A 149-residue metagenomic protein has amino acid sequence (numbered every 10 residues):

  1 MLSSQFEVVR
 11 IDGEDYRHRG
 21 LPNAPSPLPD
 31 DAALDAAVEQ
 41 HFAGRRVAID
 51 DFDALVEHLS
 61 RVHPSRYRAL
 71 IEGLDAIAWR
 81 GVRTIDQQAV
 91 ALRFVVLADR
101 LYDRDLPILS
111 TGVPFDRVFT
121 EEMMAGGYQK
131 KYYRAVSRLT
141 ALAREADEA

Functional and structural regions predicted by a protein language model:
M1-V47: Interdomain motor-coupling "hinge/lid" segment immediately C-terminal to the ATP-binding subdomain of NTP-driven enzymes
L2-E7, G73-D75, R104-L106: Short glycine-/polar-rich loops that comprise or flank the Walker A/P-loop and associated switch/sensor motifs
Q5, L70, R138, L142: Residues that form generic nucleotide/phosphate-binding pockets
D15, V56, A146: Residue-level detector of flexible, active-site-proximal loop/helix-junction positions within diverse enzyme catalytic
P22-P27, L55, T120-M124: Charged, low-complexity surface segments at secondary-structure and domain boundaries
L34, R66, L70, K131-A135: Alpha-helical structural motif
E39-D103: Conserved helicase/translocase motor-coupling segment
A76-A149: Terminal-proximal interaction/regulatory segments of ATP-powered molecular machines
